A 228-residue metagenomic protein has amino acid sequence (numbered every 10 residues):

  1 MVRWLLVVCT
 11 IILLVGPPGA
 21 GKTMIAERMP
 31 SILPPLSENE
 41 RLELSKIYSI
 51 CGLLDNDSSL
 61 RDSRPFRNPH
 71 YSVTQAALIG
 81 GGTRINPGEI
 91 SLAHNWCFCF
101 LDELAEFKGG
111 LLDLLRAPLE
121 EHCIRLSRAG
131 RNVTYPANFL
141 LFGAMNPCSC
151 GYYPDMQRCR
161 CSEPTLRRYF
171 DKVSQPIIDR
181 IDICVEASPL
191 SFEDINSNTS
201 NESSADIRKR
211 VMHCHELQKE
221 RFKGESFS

Functional and structural regions predicted by a protein language model:
R3, S59-P65, V73-F100, N132: Conserved alpha-helical scaffold flanking the Walker A/P-loop in AAA+ ATPase domains
R3-V7, I11-S58, E121: Walker A/P-loop
V8-T10, A20-K22, S72, R84 (+2 more regions): Short flexible coil/turn linkers enriched for glycine and charged/polar residues that connect secondary-structure
G16, G80, E103: The Walker A (P-loop) glycine that initiates the GxxxxGKT/S ATP-binding motif of P-loop NTPases
I32-G80, L140-F142, C148: P-loop NTPase switch/communication element
P69, L92, P118: Conserved catalytic core of Hanks-type protein kinase domains
R84-I85, G109-S228: Basic, amphipathic alpha-helical bundle interface domains used for macromolecular binding and assembly
D102-L104, L114: Walker B catalytic acidic pair
